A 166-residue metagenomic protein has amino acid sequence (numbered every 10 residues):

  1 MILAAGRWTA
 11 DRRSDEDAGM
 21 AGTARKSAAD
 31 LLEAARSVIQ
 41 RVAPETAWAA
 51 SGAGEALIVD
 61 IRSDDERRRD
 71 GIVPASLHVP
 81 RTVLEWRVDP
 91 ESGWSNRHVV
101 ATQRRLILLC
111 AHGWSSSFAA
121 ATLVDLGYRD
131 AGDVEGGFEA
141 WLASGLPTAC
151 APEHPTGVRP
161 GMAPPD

Functional and structural regions predicted by a protein language model:
I2-A56, D64-R105, W114-D166: Rhodanese-like catalytic fold shared by cysteine-dependent sulfurtransferases and DSP/PTP-type phosphatases
V59: Active-site flanking residues adjacent to catalytic metal/cofactor-binding acidic residues
L109: Short, surface-exposed ligand- or partner-binding patches at beta-edge/loop junctions that are enriched in aromatics
